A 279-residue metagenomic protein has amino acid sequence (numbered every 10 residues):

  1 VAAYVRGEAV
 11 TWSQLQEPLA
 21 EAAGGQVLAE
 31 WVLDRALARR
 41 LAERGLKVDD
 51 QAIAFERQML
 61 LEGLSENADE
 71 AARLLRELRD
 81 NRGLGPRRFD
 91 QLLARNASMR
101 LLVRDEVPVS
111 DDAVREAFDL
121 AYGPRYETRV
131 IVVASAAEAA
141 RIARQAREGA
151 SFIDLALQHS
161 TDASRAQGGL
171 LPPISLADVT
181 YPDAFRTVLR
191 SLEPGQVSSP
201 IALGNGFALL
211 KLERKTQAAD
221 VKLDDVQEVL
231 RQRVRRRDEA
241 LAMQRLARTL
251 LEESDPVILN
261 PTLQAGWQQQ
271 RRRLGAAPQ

Functional and structural regions predicted by a protein language model:
V1-A22: Periplasmic POTRA and POTRA-like interaction domains that precede and scaffold membrane channels/assemblies
A9-V10, E21-Q279: Peptidyl-prolyl cis-trans isomerase
